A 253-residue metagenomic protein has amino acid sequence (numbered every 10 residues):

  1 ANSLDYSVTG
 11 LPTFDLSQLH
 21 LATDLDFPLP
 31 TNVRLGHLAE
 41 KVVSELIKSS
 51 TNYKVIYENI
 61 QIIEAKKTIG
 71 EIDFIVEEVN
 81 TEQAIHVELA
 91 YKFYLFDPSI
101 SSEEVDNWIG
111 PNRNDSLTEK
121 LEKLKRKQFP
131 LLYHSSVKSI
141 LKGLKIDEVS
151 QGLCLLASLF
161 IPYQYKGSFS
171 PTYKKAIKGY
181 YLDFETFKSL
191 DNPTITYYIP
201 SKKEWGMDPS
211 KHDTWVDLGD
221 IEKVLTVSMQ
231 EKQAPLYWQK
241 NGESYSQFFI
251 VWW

Functional and structural regions predicted by a protein language model:
A1-W253: Intrinsically disordered, low-complexity Ser/Thr/Pro/Gly-rich regulatory segments
